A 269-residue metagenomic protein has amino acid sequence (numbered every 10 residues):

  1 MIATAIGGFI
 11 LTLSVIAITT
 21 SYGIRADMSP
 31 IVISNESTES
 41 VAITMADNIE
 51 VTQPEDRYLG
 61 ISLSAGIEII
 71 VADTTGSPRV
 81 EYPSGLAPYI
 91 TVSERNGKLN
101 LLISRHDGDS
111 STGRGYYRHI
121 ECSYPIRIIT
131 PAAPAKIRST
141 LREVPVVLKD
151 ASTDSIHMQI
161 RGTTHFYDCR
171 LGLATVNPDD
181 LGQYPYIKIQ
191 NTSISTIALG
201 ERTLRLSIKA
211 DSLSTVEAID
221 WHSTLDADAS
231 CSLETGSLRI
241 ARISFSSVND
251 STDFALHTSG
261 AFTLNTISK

Functional and structural regions predicted by a protein language model:
M1-N191, S195-K209, T215-D228, S232-K269: Intrinsically disordered, low-complexity terminal regions
